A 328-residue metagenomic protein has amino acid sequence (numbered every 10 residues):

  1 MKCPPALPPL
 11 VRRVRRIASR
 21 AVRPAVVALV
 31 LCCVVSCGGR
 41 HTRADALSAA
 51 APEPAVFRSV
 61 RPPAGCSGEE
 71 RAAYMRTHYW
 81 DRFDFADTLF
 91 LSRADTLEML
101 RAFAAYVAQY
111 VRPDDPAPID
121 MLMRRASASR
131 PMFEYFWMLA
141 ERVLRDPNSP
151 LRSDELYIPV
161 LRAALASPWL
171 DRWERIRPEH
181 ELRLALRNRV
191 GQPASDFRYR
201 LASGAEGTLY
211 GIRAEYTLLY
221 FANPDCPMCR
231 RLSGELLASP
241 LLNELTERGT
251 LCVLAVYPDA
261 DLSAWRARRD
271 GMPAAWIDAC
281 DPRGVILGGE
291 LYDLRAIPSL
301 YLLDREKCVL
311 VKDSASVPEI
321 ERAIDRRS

Functional and structural regions predicted by a protein language model:
C3-V26: Bacterial N-terminal signal peptides that target proteins for export
V34-S36: C-terminal motif of bacterial Sec signal peptides marking the signal peptidase cleavage site
G38-A202: Oxidative protein folding and maturation machinery
A194-S195, T217, I297-P298: Short loop/turn microsegments at loop-to-beta-strand junctions
T208-L237, V253-L254: Short active-site neighborhood of thiol/selenol oxidoreductases, capturing the structured segment around
S233-D270, G284-G289: Structural microenvironment flanking redox-active thiols in thiol-disulfide oxidoreductases
R269-Y301, R305-E306: Short, internal strand/loop/helix patches that form the active-site neighborhood or redox-interaction surface
R305-S328: Non-catalytic, surface beta->alpha helical segment in thiol-disulfide oxidoreductase systems
